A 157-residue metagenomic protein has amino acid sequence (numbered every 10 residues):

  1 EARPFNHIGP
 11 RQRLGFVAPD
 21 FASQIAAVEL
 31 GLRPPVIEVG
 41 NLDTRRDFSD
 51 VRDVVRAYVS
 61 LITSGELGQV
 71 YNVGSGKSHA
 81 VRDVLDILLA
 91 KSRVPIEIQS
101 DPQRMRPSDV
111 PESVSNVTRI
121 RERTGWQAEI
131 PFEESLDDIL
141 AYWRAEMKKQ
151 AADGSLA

Functional and structural regions predicted by a protein language model:
E1-R3: Conserved beta-strand scaffold in the Rossmann-like NAD(H)/NADP(H)-binding core of dehydrogenases/reductases
H7-S23, L30-P35, V51-R52, S60-N72 (+2 more regions): Glycine/proline-rich active-site loop of Rossmann-fold NAD(P)-dependent oxidoreductases
Q12, F16, D43-R52, G76-H79 (+3 more regions): Residue-level signal for the nucleotide or nucleotide-sugar donor/cofactor binding architecture
V17, F21, A80-S92, S135-I139: PAPS/PAP-binding and catalytic site of the sulfotransferase fold
Q24-G31, L61-G65, K91, R123 (+1 more regions): Generic structural signal for alpha-helix termini and adjacent loop/cap motifs
V36-I37, N41, V70-Y71, H79-D86 (+3 more regions): C-terminal "lid/loop" region of Rossmann-like NAD(P)-dependent oxidoreductases
V54, Y58, V73, V84 (+2 more regions): Non-catalytic, hydrophobic alpha-helical segments
F132-A157: Amphipathic terminal alpha-helices
